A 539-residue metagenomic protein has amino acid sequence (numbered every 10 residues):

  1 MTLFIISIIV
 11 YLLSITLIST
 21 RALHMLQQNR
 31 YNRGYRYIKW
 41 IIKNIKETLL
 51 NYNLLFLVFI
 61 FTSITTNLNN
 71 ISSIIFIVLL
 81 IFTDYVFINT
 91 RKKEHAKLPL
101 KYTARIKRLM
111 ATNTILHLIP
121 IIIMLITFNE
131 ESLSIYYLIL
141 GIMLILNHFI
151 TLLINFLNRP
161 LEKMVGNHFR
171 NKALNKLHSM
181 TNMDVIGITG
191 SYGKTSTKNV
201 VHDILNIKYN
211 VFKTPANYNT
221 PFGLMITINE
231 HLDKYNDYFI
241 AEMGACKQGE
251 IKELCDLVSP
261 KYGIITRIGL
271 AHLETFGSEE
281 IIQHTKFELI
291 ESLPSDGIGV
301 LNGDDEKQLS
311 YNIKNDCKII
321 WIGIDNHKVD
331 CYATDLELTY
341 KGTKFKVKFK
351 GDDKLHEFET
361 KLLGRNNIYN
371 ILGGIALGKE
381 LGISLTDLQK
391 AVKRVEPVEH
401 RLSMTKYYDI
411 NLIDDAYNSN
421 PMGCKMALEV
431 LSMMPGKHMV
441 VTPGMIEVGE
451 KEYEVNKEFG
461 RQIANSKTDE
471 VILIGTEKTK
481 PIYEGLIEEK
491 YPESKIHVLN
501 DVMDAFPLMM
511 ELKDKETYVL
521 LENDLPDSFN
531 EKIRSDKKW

Functional and structural regions predicted by a protein language model:
M1-L138, I142-R159, A376-L385, K390-W539: ATP-dependent carboxylate-amine ligase
I154-K172: N-terminal pre-Walker A segment at the start of P-loop NTPase domains
N171-N217: Walker A (P-loop) phosphate-binding motif
V201, L205, L224-I228, I371-L381 (+2 more regions): Buried hydrophobic packing segments
I207-K234: Conserved substrate/cofactor phosphate-moiety recognition/catalytic segment in nucleotide-dependent phosphotransferases
T220-P221, M225, K247-E253: Membrane-embedded segments
N236-I251, L412-N418: Switch II (G3) loop of P-loop NTPases
I265-L412, G436, R461-A464, T468-E470 (+1 more regions): Acidic, Mg2+-coordinating active-site environments of NTP-dependent enzymes
